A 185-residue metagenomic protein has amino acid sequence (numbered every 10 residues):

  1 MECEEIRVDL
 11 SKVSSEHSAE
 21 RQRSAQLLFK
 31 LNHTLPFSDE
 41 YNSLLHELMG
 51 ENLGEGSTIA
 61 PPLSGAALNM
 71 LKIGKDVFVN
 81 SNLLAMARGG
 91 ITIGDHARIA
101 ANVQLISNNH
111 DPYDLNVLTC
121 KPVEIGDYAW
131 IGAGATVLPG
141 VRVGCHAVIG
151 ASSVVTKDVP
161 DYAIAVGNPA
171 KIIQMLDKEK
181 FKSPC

Functional and structural regions predicted by a protein language model:
M1-G56, P169-C185: Terminal amphipathic alpha-helical/low-complexity segments used for targeting or macromolecular assembly
L27, D111, T119, V155 (+1 more regions): Glycine-rich, flexible loop/turn motifs
L35, S107-N109: A general structural signal marking secondary-structure boundaries and capping sites
L48, L71-I73: Short, T/G/N/S-enriched strand-turn elements that build extracellular solenoid repeat scaffolds
E55, A60-P61, A66-A67, G74-K75 (+13 more regions): Left-handed beta-helix
N109-D111, L115-V117, V141, M175-L176: Conserved catalytic-core motifs of eukaryotic protein kinase domains, centered on the activation segment
D114, C120, A163-I164, K178-F181: Short, glycine/charged-enriched secondary-structure capping and boundary segments
